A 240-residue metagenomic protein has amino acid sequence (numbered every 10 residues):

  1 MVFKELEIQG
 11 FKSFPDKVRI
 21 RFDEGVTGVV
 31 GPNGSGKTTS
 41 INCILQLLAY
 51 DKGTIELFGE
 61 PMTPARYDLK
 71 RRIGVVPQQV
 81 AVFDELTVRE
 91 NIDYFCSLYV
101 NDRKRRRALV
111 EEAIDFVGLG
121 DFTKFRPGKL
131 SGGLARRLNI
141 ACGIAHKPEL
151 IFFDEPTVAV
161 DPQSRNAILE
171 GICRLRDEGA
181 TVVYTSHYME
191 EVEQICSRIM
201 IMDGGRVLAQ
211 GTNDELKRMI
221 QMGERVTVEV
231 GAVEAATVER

Functional and structural regions predicted by a protein language model:
M1-S35: Extreme N-terminal "head/tail" segments of very large remodeling/mechanoenzyme assemblies
L45: Helix-to-loop junction immediately C-terminal to a conserved catalytic motif
G53-P61, L69: Conserved ABC transporter NBD signature motif
D93, S97, K104-F122: Conserved ABC ATPase "signature" region
I151-D154: Catalytic Walker B motif of ABC-type/P-loop ATPase nucleotide-binding domains
L169-R240: ABC transporter nucleotide-binding domain
